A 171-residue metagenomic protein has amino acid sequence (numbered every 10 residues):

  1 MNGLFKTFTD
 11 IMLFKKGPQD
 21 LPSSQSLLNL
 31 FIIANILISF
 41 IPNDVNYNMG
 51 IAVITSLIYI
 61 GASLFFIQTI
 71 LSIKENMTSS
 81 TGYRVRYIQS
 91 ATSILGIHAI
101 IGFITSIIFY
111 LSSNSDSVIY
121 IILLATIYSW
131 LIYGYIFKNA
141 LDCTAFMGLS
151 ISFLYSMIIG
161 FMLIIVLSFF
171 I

Functional and structural regions predicted by a protein language model:
M1-A91, H98: Selected alpha-helical membrane-embedding segments in polytopic membrane proteins
G3-L4, L123-L124, S168: Short secondary-structure boundary micro-motifs
P22-L30, I108-F109, Y155, L167: Residue-level signal for alpha-helical context at structural boundaries
I41-Y47, I107-S113, S168-F170: Juxtamembrane "helix-exit" motif on the non-cytosolic side of transmembrane helices
M77-M162: Hydrophobic alpha-helical transmembrane segments and adjacent short intramembrane/lumenal linkers of inner/organellar
G160-I171: Juxtamembrane boundary at the C-terminal end of a transmembrane helix
